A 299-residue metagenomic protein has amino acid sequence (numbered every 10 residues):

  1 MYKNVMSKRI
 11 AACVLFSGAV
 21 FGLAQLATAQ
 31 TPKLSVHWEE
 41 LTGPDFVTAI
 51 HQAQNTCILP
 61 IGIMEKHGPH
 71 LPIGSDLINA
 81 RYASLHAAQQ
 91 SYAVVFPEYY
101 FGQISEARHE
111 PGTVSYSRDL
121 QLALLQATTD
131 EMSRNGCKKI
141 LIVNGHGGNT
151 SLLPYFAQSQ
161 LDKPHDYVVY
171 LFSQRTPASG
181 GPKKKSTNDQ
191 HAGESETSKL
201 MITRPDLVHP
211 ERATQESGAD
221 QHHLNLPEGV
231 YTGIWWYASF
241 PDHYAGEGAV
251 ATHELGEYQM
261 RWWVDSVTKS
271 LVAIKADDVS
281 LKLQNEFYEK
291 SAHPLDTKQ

Functional and structural regions predicted by a protein language model:
M1-K8: N-terminal secretory signal peptides that target proteins for export/translocation
Y2, L26-A27: Short, low-complexity disordered leader/linker segments with a strong preference for bacterial N-terminal type II
N4, S17-V20, E40: Low-complexity, intrinsically disordered regions enriched in charged/polar residues
K8-R9, K139: Basic side chains
A11-A24: Bacterial N-terminal signal peptides
A29-D119, A123-K139, G147-Q299: Extended, histidine- and acidic-residue-enriched regions that form the cofactor-binding/catalytic faces
